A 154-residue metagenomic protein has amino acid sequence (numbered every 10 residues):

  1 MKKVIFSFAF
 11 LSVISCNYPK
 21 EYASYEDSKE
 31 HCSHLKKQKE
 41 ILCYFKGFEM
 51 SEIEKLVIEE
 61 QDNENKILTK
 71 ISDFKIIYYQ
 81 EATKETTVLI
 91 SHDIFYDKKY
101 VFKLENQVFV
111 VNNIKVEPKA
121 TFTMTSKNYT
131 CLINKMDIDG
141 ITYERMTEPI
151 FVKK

Functional and structural regions predicted by a protein language model:
M1-V4: Positively charged n-region of N-terminal signal peptides that target proteins for export
S7-F8: Sec-dependent N-terminal signal peptides
I14-S15: C-terminal motif of bacterial Sec signal peptides marking the signal peptidase cleavage site
P19-G47: Extracellular ectodomain segments of secreted/surface proteins
F48-I53: A short beta-turn/strand-edge loop motif at beta-sheet boundaries
V57-E105: Tryptophan-paired
T86-K154: Extracytoplasmic electrostatic interaction patches
